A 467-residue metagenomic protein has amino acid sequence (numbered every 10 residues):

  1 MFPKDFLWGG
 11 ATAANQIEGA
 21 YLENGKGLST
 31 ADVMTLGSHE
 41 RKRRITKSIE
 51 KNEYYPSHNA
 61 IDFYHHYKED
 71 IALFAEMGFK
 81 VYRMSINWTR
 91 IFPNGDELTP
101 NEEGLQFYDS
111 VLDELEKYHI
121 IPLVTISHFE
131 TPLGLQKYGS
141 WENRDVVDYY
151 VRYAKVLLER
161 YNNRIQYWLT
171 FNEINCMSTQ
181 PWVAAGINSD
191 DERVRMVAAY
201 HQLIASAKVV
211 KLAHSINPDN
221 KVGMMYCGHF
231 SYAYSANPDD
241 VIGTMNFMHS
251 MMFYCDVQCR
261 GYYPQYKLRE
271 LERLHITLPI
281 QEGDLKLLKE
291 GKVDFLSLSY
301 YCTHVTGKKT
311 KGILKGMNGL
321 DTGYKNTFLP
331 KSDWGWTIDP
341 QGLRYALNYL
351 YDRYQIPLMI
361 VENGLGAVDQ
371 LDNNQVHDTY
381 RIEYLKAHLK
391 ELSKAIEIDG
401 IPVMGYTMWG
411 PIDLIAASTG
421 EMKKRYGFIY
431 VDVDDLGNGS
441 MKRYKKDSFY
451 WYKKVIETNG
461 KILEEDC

Functional and structural regions predicted by a protein language model:
M1-T46, E50-K51, N94-D96, L105-C467: Active-site region of glycoside hydrolase catalytic domains
N52-H65, W141-R144: Active-site mouth loops of central-metabolism enzymes
S57, Y64, G95-L98, D333: Short, flexible active-site loop motifs that bind/organize anionic cofactors or intermediates
D62, H66-N87, E290-L296: Catalytic domains of carbohydrate-active enzymes, especially glycoside hydrolases
M77-G104, V124: Aromatic-lined carbohydrate-binding/catalytic grooves of carbohydrate-active enzymes
